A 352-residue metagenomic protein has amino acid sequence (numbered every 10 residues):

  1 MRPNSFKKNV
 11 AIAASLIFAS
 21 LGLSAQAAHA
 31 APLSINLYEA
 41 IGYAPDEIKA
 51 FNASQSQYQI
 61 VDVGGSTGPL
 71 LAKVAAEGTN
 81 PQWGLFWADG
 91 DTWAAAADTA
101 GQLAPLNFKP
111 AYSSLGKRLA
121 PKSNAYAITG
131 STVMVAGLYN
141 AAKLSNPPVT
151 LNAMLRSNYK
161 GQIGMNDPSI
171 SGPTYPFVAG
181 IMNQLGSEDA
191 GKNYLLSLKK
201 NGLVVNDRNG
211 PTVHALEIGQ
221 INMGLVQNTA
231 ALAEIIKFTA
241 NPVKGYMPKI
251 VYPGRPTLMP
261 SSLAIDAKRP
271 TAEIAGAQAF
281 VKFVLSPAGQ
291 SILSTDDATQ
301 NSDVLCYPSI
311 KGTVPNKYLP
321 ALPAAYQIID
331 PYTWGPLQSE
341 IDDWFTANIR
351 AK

Functional and structural regions predicted by a protein language model:
A19-A28: C-terminal segment of classical bacterial N-terminal signal peptides
H29-Q82: Conserved N-terminal structural module of periplasmic/extracytoplasmic solute-binding proteins
S34, Y38-D46, G68, Q82-W83 (+1 more regions): Extracytoplasmic ligand-binding site segments that recognize negatively charged/polar headgroups
D91-A96, E217, N222-K244: A ligand-binding cleft/hinge motif common to bilobed small-molecule-binding domains
V133, Y194-K199, V205-N206, V243-A267: Periplasmic-binding protein-like
A136-K143, A179-M182, M259-E273, I292-L293: A bilobed periplasmic-binding-protein/Venus flytrap-type ligand-binding module shared by bacterial periplasmic
D266-Y326: Mature extracytoplasmic/periplasmic domains
K311-K352: Extracellular/periplasmic bilobal clamshell ligand-binding domains
